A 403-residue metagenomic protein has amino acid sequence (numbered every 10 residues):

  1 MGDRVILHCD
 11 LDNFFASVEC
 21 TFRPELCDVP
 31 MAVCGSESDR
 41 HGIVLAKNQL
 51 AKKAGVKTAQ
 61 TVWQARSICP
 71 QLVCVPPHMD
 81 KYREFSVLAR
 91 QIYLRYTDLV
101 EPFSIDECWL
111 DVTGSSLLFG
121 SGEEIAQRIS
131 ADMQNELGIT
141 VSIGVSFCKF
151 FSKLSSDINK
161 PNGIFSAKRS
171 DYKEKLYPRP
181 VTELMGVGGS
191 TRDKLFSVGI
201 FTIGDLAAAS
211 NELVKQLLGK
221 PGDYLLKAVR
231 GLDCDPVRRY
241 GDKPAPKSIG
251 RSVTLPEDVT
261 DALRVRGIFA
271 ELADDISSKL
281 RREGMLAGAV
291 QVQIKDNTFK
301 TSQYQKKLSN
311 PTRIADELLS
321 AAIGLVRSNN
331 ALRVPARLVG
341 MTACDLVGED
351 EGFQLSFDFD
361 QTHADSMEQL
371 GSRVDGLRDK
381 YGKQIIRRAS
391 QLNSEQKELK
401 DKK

Functional and structural regions predicted by a protein language model:
M1-K227, Y240, S278, T362-K403: Gly/Gly-Pro- and Ser/Thr-rich, intrinsically disordered tail segments characteristic of DNA damage-repair and tolerance
H8, E183, T191-A336: DNA-contacting surface of Y-family translesion DNA polymerases
F14, E37-R40, N297-K300, L346-E349: Short, charged/polar surface micro-motifs in flexible loops or helix N-caps
C74, K300-Y304, E351-G352: Short small-residue beta-strand/loop micro-motif enriched in glycine and branched aliphatics
F103-E107, S146-K149, M285-A289, V334-L338: Short Gly/Ser/Thr- and Asp/Glu-enriched loop/turn motifs at secondary-structure junctions
C108-G114, Q303-K306, Q354-F359: Short, hydrophobic beta-strand segments
P311-K403: Acidic, metal-coordinating catalytic segment for phosphate/diphosphate chemistry, firing primarily on the Nudix
